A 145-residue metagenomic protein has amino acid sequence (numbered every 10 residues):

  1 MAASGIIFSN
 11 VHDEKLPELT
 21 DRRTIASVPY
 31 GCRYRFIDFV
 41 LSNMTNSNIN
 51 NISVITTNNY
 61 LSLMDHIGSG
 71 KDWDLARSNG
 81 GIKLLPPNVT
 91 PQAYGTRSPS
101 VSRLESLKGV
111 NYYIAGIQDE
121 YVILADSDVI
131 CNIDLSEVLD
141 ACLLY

Functional and structural regions predicted by a protein language model:
M1-Y145: Unchanged
